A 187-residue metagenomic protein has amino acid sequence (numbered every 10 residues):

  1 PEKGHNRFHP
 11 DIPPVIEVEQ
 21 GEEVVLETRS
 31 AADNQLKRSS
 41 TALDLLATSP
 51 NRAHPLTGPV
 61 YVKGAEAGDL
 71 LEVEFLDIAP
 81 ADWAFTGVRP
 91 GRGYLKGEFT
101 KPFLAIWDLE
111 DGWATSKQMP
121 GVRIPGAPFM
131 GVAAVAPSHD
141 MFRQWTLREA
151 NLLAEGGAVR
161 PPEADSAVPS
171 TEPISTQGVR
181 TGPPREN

Functional and structural regions predicted by a protein language model:
P1-T48: N-terminal, Lys/Arg-enriched amphipathic/low-complexity engagement segments that precede the first folded domain
I12, L56-P59: Short, solvent-exposed loop/turn positions at domain surfaces that link secondary-structure elements or cap domain
E19, K63-E66: Residue-level recognition of short, solvent-exposed, well-ordered loop/turn junctions that link secondary-structure
L26, L70-V73: A generic structural signal for residues embedded in beta-strands
A32, G64, D77-A79: Beta-strand elements of well-folded, non-transmembrane domains
K37-A53, A84-G97: Short, compositionally biased
P50, P59-V60: Extended basic (Lys/Arg/His-rich) segments that typically form rRNA-contacting surfaces in ribosomal proteins
D77-N187: Intrinsically disordered, low-complexity linker/loop segments enriched in Gly/Pro and charged/polar residues
